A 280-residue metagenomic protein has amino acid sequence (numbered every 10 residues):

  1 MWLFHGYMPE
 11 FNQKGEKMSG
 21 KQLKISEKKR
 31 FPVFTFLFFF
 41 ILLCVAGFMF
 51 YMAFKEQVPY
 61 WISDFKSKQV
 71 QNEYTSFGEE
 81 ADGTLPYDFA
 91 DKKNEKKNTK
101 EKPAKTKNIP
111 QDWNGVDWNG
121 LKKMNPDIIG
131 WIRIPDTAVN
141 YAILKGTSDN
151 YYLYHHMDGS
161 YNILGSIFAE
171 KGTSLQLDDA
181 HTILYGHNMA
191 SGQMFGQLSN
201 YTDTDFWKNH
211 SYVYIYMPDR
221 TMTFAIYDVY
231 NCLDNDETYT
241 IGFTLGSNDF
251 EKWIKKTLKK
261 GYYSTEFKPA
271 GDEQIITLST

Functional and structural regions predicted by a protein language model:
W2-F31: N-terminal Lys/Arg-rich, disordered targeting/topogenic segments
F4-G6, K14, I41-L43, Y51-M52: Sec-dependent N-terminal signal peptides of Gram-negative exported proteins
G6, F34, V70-E73: General helical structural elements
S19-I25, V33-L37, W61, L164-G165: Short, motif-level signal for alpha-helix interfacial/capping segments enriched in acidic residues and aromatics/proline
P32-A46: Hydrophobic H-region at the start of alpha-helical membrane spans
L42-T280: Solvent-exposed, non-transmembrane regions of membrane-associated and secreted proteins
